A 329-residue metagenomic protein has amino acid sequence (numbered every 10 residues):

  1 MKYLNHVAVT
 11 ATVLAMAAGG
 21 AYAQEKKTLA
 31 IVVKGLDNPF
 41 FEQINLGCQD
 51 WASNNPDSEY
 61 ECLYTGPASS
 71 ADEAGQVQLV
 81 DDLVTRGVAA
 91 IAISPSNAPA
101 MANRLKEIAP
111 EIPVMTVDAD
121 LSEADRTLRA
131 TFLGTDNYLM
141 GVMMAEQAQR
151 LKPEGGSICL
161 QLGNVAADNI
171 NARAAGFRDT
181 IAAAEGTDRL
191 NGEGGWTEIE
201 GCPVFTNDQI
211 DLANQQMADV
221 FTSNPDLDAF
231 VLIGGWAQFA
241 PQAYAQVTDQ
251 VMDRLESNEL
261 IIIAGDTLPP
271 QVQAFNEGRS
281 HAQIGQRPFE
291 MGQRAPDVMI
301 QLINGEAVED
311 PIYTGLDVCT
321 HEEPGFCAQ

Functional and structural regions predicted by a protein language model:
M1-V9: Bacterial N-terminal signal peptides that target proteins for export
Y3, A21-Q329: A residue-level marker of the well-folded mature domains of exported/periplasmic proteins
A8-A17: Bacterial N-terminal signal peptides
